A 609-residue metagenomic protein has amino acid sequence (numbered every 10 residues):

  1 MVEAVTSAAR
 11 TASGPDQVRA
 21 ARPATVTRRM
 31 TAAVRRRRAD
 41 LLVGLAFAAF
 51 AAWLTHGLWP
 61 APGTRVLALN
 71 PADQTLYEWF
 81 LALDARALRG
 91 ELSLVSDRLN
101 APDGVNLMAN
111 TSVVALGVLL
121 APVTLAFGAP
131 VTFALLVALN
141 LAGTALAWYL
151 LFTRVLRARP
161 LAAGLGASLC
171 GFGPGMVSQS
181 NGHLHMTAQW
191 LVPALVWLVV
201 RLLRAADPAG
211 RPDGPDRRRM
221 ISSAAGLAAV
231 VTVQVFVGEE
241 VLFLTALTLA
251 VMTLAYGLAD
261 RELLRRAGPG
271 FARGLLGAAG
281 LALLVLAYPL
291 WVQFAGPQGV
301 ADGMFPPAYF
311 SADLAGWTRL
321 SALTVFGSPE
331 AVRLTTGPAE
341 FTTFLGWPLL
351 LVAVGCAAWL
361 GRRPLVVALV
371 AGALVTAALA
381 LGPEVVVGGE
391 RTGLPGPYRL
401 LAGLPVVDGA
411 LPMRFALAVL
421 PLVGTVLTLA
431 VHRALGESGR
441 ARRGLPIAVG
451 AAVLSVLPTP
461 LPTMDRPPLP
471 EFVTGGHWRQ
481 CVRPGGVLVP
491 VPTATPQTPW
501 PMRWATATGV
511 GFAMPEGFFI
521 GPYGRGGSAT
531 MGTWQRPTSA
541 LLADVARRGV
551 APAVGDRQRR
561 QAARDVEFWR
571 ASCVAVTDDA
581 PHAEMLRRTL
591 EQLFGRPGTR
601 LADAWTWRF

Functional and structural regions predicted by a protein language model:
M1-L58, R273-A279, L365-G372: Start-transfer (signal-anchor) and selected internal transmembrane alpha helices of multi-pass inner/ER membrane
V5, L276-L283, T425-P458: Signature aromatic-anchored transmembrane alpha helix within multi-pass, membrane-resident enzymes that catalyze glycan
R36, D260-L275, A353-P395, S438-R443: Membrane-interface helix-loop-helix junctions at transmembrane boundaries of multi-pass membrane enzymes, predominantly
F47, W53, V137-V155, P160-L258 (+4 more regions): Membrane-embedded helix bundles of polyisoprenyl
F50-T144, S168, G173-P193, A315-E330 (+1 more regions): Membrane-interface coil-to-helix junctions
L67, Q179-M186, D313, A331-R333 (+5 more regions): Membrane-helix boundary/interfacial segments in multi-pass membrane proteins
P71-A87, F271-G274, A278-A357, V406-P412 (+1 more regions): Periplasmic/ER-lumenal interhelical loops and adjacent helix-loop junctions in multi-pass membrane proteins
G450-F609: Extracytoplasmic
